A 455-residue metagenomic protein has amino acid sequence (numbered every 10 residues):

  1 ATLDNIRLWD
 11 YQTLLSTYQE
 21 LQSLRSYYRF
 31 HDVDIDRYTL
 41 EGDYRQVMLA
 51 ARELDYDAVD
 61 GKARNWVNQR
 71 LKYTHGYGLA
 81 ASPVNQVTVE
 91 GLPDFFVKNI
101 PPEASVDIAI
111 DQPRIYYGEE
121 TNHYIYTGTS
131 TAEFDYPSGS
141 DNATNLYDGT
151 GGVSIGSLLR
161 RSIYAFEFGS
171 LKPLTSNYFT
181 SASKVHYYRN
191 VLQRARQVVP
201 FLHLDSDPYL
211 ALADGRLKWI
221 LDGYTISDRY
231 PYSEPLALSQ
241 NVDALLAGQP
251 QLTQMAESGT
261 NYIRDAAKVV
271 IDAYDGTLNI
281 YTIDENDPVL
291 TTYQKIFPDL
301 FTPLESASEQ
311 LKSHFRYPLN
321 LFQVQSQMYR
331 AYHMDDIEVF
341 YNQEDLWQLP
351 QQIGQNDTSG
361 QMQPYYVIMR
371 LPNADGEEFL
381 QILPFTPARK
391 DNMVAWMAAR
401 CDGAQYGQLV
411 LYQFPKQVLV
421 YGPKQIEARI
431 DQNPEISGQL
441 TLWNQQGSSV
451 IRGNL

Functional and structural regions predicted by a protein language model:
A1-L455: Soluble extracytoplasmic regions of secretory-pathway and membrane proteins
